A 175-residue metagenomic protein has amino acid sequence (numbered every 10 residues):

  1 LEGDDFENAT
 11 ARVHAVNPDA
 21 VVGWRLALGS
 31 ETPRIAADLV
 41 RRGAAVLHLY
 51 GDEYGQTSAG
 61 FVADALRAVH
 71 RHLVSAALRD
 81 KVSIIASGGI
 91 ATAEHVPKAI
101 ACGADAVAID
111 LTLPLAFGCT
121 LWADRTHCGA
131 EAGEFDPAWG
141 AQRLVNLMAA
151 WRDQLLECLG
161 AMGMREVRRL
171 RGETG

Functional and structural regions predicted by a protein language model:
L1-A141: Glycine-rich phosphate/ribose-binding loops and adjacent secondary-structure elements that form binding surfaces
W139-G175: C-terminal extensions of enzymes
